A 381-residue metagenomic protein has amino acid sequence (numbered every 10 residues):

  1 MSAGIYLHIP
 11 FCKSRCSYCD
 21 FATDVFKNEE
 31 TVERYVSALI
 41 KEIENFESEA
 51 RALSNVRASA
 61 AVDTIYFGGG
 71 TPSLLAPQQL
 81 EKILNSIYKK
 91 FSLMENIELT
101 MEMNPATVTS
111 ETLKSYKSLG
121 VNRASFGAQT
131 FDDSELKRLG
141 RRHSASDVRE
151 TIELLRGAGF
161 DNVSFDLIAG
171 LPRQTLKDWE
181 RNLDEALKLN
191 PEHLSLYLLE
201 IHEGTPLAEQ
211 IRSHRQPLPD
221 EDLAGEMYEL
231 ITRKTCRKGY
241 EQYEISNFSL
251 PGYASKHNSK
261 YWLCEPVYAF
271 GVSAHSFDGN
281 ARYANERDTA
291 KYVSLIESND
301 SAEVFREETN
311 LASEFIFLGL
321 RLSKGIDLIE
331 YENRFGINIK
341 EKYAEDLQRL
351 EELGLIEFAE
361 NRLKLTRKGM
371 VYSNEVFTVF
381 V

Functional and structural regions predicted by a protein language model:
M1-A3, T23-E49, N55, A61-I337 (+1 more regions): C-terminal scaffold of the Radical SAM
I5-H8: Short active-site neighborhood of thiol/selenol oxidoreductases, capturing the structured segment around
P10-F21: Local cysteine-cluster metal-coordination motifs and their immediate loop/turn environment, predominantly Fe-S cluster
I337-R349: Short amphipathic alpha-helical interaction segments
E351-N361: A short, conserved structural fragment
R362-T366: Minor-groove-contacting beta-hairpin "wing" of winged helix-turn-helix DNA-binding domains
K368-V381: Short, amphipathic alpha-helical interaction segments positioned at domain boundaries
